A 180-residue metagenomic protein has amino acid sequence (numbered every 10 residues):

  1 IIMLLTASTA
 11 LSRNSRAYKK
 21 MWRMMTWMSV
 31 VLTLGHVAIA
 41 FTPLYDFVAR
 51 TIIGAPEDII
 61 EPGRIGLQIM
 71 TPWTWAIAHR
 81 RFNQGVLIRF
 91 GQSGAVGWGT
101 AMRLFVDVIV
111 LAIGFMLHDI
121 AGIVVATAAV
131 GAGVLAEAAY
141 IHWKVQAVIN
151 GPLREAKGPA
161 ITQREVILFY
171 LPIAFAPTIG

Functional and structural regions predicted by a protein language model:
I1-H36, R80-I88: Small-residue-rich hydrophobic transmembrane alpha-helices
S15, R89-F90, L117-I120: Helix-loop interface residues and adjacent transmembrane-helix termini in multi-pass membrane transporters, primarily
M25, S29, L67-M70, T74 (+4 more regions): Residue-level recognition of transmembrane alpha-helices in multi-pass small-molecule transporters/permeases
G35-R64: Short membrane-interface helical motifs at transmembrane helix boundaries in multi-pass membrane transporters
E57-N83: Alpha-helical transmembrane segments of multi-pass membrane proteins
G66, W98-I113, L117-N150: Hydrophobic alpha-helical transmembrane segments
I69, G133-E137, I141, V145 (+1 more regions): Transmembrane helical elements of multi-pass membrane transporters/channels
T74-A101: Cytoplasmic helix-loop-helix junction between adjacent transmembrane helices in 12-TM secondary transporters
